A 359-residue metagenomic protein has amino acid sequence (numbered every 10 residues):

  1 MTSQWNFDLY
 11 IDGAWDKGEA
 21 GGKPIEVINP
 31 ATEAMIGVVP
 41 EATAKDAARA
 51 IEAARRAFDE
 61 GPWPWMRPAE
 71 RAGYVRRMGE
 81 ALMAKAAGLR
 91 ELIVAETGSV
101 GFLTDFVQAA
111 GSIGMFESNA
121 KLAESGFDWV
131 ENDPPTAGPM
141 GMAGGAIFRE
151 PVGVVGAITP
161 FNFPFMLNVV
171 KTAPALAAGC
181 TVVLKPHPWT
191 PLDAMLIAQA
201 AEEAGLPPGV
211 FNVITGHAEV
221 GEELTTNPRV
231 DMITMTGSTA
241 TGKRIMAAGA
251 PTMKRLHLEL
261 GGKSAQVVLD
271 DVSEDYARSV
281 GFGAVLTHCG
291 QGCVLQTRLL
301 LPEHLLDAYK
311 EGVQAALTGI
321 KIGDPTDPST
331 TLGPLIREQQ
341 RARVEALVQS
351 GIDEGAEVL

Functional and structural regions predicted by a protein language model:
M1-V39, G73, R77, S125-I158 (+2 more regions): Terminal low-complexity tails and localization/encapsulation signals of metabolic enzymes
E33, R71, I93, G179 (+6 more regions): Residue-level signal for inorganic ion chemistry
I36-F127: Glycine-rich loop-to-alpha-helix module at the N-terminal edge of alpha/beta enzyme cores
I51, A72-G79, R90, I113 (+9 more regions): Hydrophobic face of alpha-helices
F58, P62, G79-A86, R90 (+13 more regions): Structural signal for hydrophobic packing residues in well-ordered secondary-structure cores of soluble enzyme domains
L92-V100, N132-G138, D327-L332: Short linear capping/connector segments at secondary-structure termini
D128-Y276: Rossmann-like NAD(P) dinucleotide-binding subdomain of oxidoreductase/dehydrogenase enzymes
A240-L359: ALDH superfamily catalytic-core signature
